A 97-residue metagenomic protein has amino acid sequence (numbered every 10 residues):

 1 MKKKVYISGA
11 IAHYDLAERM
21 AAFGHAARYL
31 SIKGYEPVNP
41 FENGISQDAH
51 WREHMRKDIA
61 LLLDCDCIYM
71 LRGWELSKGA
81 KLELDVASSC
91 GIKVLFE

Functional and structural regions predicted by a protein language model:
M1-E97: Conserved catalytic or regulatory cores that recognize and/or transform ribose-phosphate-containing ligands
